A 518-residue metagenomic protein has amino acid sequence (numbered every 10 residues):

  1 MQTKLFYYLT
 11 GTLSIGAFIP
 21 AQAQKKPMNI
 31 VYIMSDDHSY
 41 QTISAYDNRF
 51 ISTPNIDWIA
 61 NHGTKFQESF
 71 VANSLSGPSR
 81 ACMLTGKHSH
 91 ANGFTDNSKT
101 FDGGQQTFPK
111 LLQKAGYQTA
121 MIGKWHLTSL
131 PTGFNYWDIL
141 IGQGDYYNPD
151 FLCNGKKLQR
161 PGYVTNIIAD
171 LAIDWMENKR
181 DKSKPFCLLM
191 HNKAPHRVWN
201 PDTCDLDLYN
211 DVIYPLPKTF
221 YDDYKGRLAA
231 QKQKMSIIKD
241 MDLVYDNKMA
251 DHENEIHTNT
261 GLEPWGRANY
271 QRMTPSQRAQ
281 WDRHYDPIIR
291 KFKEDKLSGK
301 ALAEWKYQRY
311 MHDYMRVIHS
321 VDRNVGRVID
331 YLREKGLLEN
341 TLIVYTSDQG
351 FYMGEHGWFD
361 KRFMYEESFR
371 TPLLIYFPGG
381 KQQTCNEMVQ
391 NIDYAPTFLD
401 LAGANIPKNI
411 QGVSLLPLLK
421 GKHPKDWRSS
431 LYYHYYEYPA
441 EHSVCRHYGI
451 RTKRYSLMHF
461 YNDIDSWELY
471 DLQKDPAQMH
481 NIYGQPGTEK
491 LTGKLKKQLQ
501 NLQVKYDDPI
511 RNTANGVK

Functional and structural regions predicted by a protein language model:
Q2-L9, L13, A21-Y461, D465-W467 (+2 more regions): Formylglycine-dependent sulfatase
Q473: Residues forming the ATP-binding cleft of Hanks-type serine/threonine protein kinase domains
